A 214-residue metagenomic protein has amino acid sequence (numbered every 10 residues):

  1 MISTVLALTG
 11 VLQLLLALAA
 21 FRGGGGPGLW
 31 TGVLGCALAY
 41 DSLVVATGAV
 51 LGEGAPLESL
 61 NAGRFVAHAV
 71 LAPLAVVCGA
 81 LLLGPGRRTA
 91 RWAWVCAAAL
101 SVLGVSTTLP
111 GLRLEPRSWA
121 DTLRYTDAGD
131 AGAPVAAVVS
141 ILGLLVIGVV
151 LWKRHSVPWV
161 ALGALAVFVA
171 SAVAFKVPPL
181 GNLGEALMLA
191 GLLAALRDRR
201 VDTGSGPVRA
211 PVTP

Functional and structural regions predicted by a protein language model:
M1-L16: Hydrophobic transmembrane alpha-helical segments in integral membrane proteins
L15-F21, V44-P56, V66-A93: Internal transmembrane alpha-helix with an interfacial aromatic "cap," most often the third helix
L18-G25, G79-R88, G148-H155, A194-R200: Structural signal for the C-terminal ends of transmembrane alpha-helices and the immediately following loop
G25-L38, R88-W94, W152-A164: Membrane-interfacial loop-to-transmembrane alpha-helix junctions, especially the N-terminal start
C36-V44, A97-T107, L162-V177: Aromatic-anchored segments of alpha-helical transmembrane domains
G54-V66, W119-D127, G181-L187: Non-cytosolic membrane-interface motifs at loop->transmembrane helix junctions
L82-I141: Membrane-proximal helix-loop-helix units in multi-pass membrane proteins
I141-P214: C-terminal transmembrane-bundle signature of multipass membrane proteins, characterized by strong activation on
